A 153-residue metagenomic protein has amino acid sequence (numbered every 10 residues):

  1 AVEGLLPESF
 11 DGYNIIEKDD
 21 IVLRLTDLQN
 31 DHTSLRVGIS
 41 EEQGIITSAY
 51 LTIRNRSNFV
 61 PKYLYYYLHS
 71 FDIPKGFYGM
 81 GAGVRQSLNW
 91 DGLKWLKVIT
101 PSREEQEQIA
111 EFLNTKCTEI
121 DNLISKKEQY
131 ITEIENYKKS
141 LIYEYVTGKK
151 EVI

Functional and structural regions predicted by a protein language model:
A1-I21: Sequence-specific dsDNA recognition surfaces
N14, K18-I73, N89-W90: A short beta-sheet element
R36, G79-A82: Short amphipathic beta-strand starts and helix->beta connectors
G44-A49, A82-E107: A short glycine-rich beta-alpha junction/loop motif
Y63-Y66, G76, W95, E105-I109 (+1 more regions): Short, solvent-exposed alpha-helical surface patches in well-structured domains
S70, W90-L93, N114, K139: ATP/adenylate-binding site constellation spanning eukaryotic-like Ser/Thr protein kinases, ABC-transporter
D72-K75, G148: Short glycine-centered helix-capping/turn motifs at secondary-structure transition points
T100-I153: Amphipathic alpha-helical coiled-coil/heptad-repeat segments
